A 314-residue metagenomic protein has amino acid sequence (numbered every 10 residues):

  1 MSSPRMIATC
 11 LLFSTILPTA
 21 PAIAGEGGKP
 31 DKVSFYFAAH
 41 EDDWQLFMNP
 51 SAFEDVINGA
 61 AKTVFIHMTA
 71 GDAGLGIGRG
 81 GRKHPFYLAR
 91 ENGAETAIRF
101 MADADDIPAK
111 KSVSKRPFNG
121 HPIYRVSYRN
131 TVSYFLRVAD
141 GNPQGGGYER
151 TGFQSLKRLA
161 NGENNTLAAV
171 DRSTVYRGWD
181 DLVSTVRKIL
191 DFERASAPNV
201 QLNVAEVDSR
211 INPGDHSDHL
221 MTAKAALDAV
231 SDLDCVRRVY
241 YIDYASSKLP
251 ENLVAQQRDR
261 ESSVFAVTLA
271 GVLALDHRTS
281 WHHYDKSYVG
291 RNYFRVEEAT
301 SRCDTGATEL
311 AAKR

Functional and structural regions predicted by a protein language model:
M1-A8: Bacterial N-terminal signal peptides that target proteins for export
A8-P18: Bacterial N-terminal signal peptides
A20-I23: Sec/Tat signal peptide C-region and signal peptidase I cleavage site
G25-R194, L227-D232, A266, R302: Active-site rim/loop-helix segments in enzyme catalytic domains that contact anionic ligands
G78-R79, P213-S217: Short, solvent-exposed loop/turn segments at secondary-structure boundaries
P117-N119, E149, R172-R177, R187-A197 (+2 more regions): The feature marks non-catalytic terminal segments
V138, V204-S209: Short, well-ordered beta-to-alpha junction loops that form the rim of enzyme active sites and present histidine/acidic
